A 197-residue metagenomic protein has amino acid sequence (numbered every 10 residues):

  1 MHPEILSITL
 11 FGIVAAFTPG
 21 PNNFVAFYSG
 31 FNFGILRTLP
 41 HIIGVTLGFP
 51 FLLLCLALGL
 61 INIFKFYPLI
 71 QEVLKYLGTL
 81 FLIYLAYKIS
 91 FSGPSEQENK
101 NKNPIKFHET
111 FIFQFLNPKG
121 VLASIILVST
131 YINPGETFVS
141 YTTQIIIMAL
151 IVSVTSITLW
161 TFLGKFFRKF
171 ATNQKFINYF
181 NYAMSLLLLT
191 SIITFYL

Functional and structural regions predicted by a protein language model:
H2-L69, I126-I145: Juxtamembrane transmembrane-helix termini in multi-pass membrane transport proteins
I8-G12, V45, T110-Q114, A149-S153: Residue-level signature of transmembrane alpha-helical cores of multipass secondary-active transporters and flippases
I13, F17, P50-F51, Y87 (+3 more regions): Hydrophobic/aromatic residues within the transmembrane alpha-helices of Major Facilitator Superfamily
P21-F24, I83, L122-I125, I157-T161: Residues that mark transmembrane-helix kinks and helix-interface sites in multi-pass secondary transporters
L36-K106, L163: Membrane helix-loop-helix hairpins that form the core translocation module of multi-pass transporters
G44-G48, F111-L122, N181-M184: Select subsegments of transmembrane alpha-helices in polytopic membrane proteins, especially boundary-proximal
L53-A57, L116-V128, L186-L197: Hydrophobic alpha-helical transmembrane segments in multi-pass integral membrane proteins
K65-P94, L150-S156, W160-L163, R168-L197: Selective transmembrane alpha-helices of multi-pass membrane proteins
